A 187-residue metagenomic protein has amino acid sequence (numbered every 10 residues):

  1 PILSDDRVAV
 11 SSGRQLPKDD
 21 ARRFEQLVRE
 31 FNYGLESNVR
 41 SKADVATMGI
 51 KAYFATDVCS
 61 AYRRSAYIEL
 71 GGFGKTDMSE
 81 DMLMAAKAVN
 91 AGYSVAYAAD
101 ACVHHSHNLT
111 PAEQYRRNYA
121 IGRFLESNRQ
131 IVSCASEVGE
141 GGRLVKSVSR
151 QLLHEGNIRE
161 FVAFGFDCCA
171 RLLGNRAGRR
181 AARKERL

Functional and structural regions predicted by a protein language model:
P1-L27: Conserved donor NDP-sugar-binding/catalytic core segment of glycosyltransferases
V10-S12, S37, C59-A61: Conserved hydrophobic/aromatic beta-strand scaffold that supports enzyme active sites
G13-D19, E30-A52: Short, flexible, basic/aromatic active-site loop/helix in glycosyltransferases
Q26-N32, E113-R116: Short, hinge-like loop/turn segments at secondary-structure boundaries
S41-Y62, D77, L83, L125 (+1 more regions): A recurrent flexible, glycine/aromatic-enriched loop bordering the glycosyltransferase active site that acts as
A55, S60-Y62, A66-G71, T76-A101: A short, conserved alpha-helix in the catalytic core of glycosyltransferases
A91-S94, A98-Y115, F124-N128: Active-site donor/metal-binding and catalytic loop motifs of nucleotide-sugar-dependent glycosylation enzymes
R117-A120, S127, C134-L187: Non-catalytic, C-terminal membrane-associated alpha-helical segments of glycosyltransferases
